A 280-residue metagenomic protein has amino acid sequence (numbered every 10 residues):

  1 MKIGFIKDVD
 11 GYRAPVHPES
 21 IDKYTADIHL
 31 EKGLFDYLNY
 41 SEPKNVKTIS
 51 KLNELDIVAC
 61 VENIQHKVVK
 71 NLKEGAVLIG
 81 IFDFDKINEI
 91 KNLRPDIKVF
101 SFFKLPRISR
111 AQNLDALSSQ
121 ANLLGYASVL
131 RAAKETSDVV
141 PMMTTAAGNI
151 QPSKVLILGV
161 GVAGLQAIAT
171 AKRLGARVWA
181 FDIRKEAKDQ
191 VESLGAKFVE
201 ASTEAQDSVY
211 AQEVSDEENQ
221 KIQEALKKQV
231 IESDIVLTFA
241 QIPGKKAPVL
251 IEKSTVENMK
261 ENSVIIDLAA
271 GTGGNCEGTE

Functional and structural regions predicted by a protein language model:
M1-D96: An N-terminal-biased, well-structured beta-alpha scaffold segment characteristic of Rossmann-like dinucleotide-binding
K2, K67-S153: Glycine/serine-rich phosphate-binding loop and adjoining beta1-alpha1 elements at the start of nucleotide-handling
D8-L30, F35, P141-Q229: Glycine-rich phosphate/diphosphate-binding loop of Rossmann-like nucleotide-binding domains
D8-V9, K32-F35, N63, D83-F84 (+5 more regions): Short, ordered loop/turn segments at secondary-structure junctions
G11-P15, H66-N71, I242-I251, C276-E277: Glycine/threonine-rich flexible loop motifs
T25, K44-E54, I64, S208-V236 (+2 more regions): A structured beta-alpha segment of the ubiquitous adenosine-cofactor-binding alpha/beta core
D83-R110, A247-E280: Rossmann-fold NAD(P)-binding glycine/threonine-rich loop
